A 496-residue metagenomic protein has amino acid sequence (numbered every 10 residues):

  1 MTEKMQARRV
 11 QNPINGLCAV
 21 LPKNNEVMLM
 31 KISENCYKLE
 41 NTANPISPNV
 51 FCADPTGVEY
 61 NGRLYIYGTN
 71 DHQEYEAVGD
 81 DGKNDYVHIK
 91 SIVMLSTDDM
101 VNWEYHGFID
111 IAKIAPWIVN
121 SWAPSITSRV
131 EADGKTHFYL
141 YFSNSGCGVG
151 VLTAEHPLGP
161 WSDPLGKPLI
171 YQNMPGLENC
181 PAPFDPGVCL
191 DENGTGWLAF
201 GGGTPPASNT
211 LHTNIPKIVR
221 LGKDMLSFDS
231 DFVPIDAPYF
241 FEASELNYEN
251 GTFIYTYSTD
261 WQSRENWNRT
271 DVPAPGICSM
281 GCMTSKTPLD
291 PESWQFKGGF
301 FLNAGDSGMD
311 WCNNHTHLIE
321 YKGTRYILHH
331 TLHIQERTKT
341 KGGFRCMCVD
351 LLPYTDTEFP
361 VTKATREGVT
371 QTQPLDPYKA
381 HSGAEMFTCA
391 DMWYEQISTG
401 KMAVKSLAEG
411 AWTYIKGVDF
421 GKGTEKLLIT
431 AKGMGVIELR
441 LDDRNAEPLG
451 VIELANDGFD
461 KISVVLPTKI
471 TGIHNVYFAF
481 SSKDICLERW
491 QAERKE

Functional and structural regions predicted by a protein language model:
T2-E496: Carbohydrate-active catalytic/glycan-binding domains of CAZyme proteins, especially the secreted or lumenal ectodomains
